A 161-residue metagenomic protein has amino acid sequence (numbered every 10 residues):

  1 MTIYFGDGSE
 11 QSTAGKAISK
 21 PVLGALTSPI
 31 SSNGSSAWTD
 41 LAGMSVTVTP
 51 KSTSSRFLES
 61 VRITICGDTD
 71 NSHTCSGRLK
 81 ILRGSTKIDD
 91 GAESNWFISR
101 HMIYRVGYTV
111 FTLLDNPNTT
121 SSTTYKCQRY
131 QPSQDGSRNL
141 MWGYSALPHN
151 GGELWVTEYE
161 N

Functional and structural regions predicted by a protein language model:
M1-L23, P29, S54: Intrinsic low-complexity, repeat-rich intrinsically disordered segments enriched in small/flexible residues
G24-W38, M44-N161: Terminal beta-strand-rich extracellular "head" domains that mediate receptor/glycan or other ligand binding
